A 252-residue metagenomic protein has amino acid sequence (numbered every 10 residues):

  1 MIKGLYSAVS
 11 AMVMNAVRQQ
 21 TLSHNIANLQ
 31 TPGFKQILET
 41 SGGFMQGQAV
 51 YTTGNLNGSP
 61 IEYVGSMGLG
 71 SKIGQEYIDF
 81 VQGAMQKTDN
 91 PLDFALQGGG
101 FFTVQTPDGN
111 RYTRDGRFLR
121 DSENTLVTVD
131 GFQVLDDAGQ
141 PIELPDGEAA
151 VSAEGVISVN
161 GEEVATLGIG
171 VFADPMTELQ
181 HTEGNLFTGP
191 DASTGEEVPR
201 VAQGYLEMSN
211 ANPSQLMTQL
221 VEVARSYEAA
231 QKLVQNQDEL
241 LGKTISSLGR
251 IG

Functional and structural regions predicted by a protein language model:
M1-G252: Amphipathic alpha-helical polymerization modules
